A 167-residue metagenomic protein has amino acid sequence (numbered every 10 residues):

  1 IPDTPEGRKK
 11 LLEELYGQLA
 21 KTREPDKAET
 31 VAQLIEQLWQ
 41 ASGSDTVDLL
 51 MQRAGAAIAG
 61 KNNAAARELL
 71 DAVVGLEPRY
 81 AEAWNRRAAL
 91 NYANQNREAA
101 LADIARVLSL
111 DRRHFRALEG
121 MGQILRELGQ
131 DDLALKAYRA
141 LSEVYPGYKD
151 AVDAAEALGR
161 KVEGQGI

Functional and structural regions predicted by a protein language model:
I1-D48: N-terminal leader/linker segments that initiate helical-solenoid repeat arrays
E24, Q40-V47, D131-K136, G159-I167: Alpha-helical linker/edge segments of TPR/alpha-solenoid repeat scaffolds and analogous pre-/post-domain helices
D26-K27, F115-R116, Y145-E156, E163-G166: Boundary/linker segments of alpha-helical solenoid repeat arrays
S44-A117: Alpha-helical adaptor scaffolds
A59, A93-N94, E127-L128, V144 (+1 more regions): Register position in tetratricopeptide repeats
R87-A88, M121, A155: Residue-level signature of tetratricopeptide-repeat
